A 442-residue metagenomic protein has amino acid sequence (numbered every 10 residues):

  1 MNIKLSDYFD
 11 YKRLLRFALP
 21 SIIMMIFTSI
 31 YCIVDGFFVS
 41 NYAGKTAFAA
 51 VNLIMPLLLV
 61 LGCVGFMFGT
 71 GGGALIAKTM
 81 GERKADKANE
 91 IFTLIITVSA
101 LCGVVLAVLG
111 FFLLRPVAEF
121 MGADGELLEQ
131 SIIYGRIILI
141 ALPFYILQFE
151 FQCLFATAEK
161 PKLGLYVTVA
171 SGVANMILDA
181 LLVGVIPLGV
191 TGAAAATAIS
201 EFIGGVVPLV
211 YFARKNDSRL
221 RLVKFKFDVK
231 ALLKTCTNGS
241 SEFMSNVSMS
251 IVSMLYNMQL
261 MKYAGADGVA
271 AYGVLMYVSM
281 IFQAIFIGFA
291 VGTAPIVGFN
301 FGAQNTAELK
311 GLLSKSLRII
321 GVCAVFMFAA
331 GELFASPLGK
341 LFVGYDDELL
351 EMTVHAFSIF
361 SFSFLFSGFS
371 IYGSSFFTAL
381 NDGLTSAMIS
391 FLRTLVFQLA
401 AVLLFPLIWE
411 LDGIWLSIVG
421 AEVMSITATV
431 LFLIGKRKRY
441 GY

Functional and structural regions predicted by a protein language model:
M1-A18, I76-A141, V185-S240, V297-S363 (+1 more regions): Short alpha-helical transmembrane segments in multi-pass integral membrane proteins
S6-A43, P56-G71, L75, A100-A107 (+4 more regions): N-terminal transmembrane alpha-helices
R16-D35, I137, S171, S200-G204 (+4 more regions): Transmembrane helical elements of multi-pass membrane transporters/channels
I23, F27, Y31, L61-G65 (+13 more regions): Residue-level hotspots within pore-lining transmembrane alpha-helices of multi-pass secondary transporters
I30-F48, A118-G125, L181-L188, S250-Y277 (+4 more regions): Helix-terminus/linker motif at the lipid-water interface of multi-pass membrane proteins
G36, K45-F48, A85, L114 (+6 more regions): Membrane-helix interface/capping residues of multi-pass secondary transporters
F48-V108, Y145-L163, A271-A335, S367-I389: Small-residue-rich hydrophobic transmembrane alpha-helices
G69, I138-A156, V167-N175, A193-V206 (+5 more regions): Short runs within selected transmembrane alpha-helices of multi-pass transporters and secretion channels
